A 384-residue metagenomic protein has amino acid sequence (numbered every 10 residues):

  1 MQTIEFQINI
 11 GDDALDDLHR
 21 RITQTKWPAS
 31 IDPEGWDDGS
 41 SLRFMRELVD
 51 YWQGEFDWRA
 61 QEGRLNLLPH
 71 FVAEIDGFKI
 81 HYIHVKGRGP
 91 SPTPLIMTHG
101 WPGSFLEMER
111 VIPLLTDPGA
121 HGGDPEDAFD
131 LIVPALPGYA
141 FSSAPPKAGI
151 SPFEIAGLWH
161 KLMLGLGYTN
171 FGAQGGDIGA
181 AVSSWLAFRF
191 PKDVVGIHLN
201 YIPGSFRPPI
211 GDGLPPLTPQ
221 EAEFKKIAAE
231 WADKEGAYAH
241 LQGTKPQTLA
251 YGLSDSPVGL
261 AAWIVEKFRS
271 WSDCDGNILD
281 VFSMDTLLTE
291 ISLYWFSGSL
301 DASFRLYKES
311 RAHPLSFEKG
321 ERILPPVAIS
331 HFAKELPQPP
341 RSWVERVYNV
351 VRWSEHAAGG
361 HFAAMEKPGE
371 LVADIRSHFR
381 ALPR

Functional and structural regions predicted by a protein language model:
M1-D16, R21-I22, K26, V195-S292: Alpha/beta-hydrolase
A14-G87, S91, W295-S316: Non-catalytic accessory segments flanking enzyme active sites
W58-A60, H121-G123, L136-I150, S184 (+1 more regions): Glycine-rich "HGGG/HGxG" loop immediately N-terminal to the catalytic nucleophile of the alpha/beta-hydrolase
P92-G100: Short beta-strand element of the alpha/beta-hydrolase
W101-P113: The serine-hydrolase catalytic nucleophile loop
L114, P118-H121, T169-T218: Conserved hydrolase catalytic core segment
F153-F171, A181: Conserved acidic catalytic loop of the alpha/beta-hydrolase fold
Q242-R384: C-terminal subdomain of alpha/beta-hydrolase-fold enzymes, centered on the catalytic histidine and its supporting
